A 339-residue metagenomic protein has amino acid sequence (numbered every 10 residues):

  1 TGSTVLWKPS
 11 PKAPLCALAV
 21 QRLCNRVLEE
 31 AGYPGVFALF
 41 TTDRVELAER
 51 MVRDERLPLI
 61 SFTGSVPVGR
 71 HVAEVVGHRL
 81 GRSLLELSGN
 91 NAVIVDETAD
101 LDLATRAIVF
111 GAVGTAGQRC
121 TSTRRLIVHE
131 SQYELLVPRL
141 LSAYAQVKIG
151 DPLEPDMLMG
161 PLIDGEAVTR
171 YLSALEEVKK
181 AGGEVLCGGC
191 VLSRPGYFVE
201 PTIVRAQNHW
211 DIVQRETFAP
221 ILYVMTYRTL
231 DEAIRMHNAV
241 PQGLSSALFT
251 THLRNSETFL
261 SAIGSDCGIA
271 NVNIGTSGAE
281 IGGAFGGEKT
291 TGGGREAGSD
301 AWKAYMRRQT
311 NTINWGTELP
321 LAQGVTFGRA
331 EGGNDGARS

Functional and structural regions predicted by a protein language model:
T1-L103, Y227: Rossmann-like NAD(P) dinucleotide-binding subdomain of oxidoreductase/dehydrogenase enzymes
T4, R82, E184, G243-S245: Residue-level detector of anion-binding/catalytic polar loops
T4-P11, L126-I127, N271-N273: Short internal beta-strands
K12, I127, I163-E166, L222-M225 (+1 more regions): Glycosyltransferase donor-binding loop in the core domain
L18, R50-M51, A107, M236 (+1 more regions): CheY-like receiver
L23-R26, P67-N208, L230-D231, R235 (+4 more regions): ALDH superfamily catalytic-core signature
Y33, R56-L57, I94, K148 (+3 more regions): Conserved C-terminal structural/oligomerization subdomain of aldehyde/semialdehyde dehydrogenase
F40-D43, T63, G111, T250 (+2 more regions): Conserved residues at the C-terminal ends of beta-strands
